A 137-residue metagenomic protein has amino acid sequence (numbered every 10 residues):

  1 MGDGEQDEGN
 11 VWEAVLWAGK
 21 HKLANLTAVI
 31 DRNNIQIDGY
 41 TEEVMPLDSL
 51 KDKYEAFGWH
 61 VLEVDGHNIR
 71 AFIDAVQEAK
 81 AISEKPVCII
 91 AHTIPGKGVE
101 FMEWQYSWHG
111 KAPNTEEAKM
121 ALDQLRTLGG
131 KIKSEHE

Functional and structural regions predicted by a protein language model:
M1-E137: Glycine-rich ThDP/TPP pyrophosphate-binding loop and its adjacent helix/strand module within ThDP-dependent enzymes
